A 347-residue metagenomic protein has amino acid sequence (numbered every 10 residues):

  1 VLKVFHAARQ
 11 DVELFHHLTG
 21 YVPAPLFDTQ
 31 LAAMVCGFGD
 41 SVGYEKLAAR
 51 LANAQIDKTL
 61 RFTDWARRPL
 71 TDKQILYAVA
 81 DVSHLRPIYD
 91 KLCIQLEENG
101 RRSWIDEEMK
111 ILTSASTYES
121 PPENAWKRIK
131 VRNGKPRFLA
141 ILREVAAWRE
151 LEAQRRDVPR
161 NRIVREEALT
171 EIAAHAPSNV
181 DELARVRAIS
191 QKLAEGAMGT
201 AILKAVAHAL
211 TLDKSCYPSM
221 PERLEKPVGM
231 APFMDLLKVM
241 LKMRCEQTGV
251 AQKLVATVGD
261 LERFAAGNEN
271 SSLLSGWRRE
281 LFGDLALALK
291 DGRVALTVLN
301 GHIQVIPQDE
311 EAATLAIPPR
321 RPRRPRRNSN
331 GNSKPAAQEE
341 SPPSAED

Functional and structural regions predicted by a protein language model:
V1-Q95: Conserved DEDDh/DEDDy metal-dependent 3′-5′ exonuclease domain
D72, V82, I88, L92-D347: Accessory DNA-binding and partner-docking regions appended to nucleic-acid-acting proteins, especially the terminal
